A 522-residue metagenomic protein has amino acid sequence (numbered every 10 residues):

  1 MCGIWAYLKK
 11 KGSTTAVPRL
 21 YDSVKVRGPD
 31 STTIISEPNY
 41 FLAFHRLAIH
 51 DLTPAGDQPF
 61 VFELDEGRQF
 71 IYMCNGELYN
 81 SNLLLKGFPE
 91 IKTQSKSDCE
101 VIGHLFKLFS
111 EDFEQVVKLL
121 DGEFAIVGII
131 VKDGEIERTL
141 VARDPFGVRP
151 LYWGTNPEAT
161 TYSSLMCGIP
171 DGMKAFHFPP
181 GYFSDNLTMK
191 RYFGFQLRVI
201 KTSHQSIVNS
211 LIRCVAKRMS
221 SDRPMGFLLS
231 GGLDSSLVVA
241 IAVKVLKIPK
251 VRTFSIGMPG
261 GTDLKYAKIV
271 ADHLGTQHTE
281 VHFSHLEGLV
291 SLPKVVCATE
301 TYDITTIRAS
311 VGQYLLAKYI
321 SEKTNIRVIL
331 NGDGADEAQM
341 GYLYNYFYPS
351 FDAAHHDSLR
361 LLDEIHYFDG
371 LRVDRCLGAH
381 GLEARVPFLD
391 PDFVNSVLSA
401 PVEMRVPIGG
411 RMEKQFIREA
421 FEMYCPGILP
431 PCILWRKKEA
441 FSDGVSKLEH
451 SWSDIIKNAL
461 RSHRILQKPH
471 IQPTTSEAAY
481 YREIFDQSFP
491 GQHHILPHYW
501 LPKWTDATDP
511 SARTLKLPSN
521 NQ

Functional and structural regions predicted by a protein language model:
M1-T301, R327: Cysteine-centered catalytic environments shared across enzyme families
A6-K9, G103, L315-S321, L398 (+4 more regions): Short, amphipathic alpha-helical segments that act as regulatory/interfacial helices in nucleotide-processing proteins
S13, S95-D98, L120, S203-I207 (+10 more regions): Hydrophobic (often cysteine-bearing) scaffold residues that line and stabilize catalytic clefts of nucleotide/cofactor
T33-E37, Q58, Q115-L120, P179 (+8 more regions): Short coil/turn segments at secondary-structure boundaries
E90-K92, K96, I326-H356, E364-P473: Mid-to-C-terminal catalytic subdomains of enzymes that bind/position adenosyl phosphate moieties or nucleic-acid
V101, S210, C214, V270 (+3 more regions): Amphipathic alpha-helical segments that form well-ordered structural scaffolds and often line/cohere around active
L165-C167, K174-P179, K201-Q205, S210-G226 (+2 more regions): Peripheral terminal appendages
P259-K323, L343-H355, R375-C376, S399-P407 (+1 more regions): ATP-dependent adenylate-handling ligase core
